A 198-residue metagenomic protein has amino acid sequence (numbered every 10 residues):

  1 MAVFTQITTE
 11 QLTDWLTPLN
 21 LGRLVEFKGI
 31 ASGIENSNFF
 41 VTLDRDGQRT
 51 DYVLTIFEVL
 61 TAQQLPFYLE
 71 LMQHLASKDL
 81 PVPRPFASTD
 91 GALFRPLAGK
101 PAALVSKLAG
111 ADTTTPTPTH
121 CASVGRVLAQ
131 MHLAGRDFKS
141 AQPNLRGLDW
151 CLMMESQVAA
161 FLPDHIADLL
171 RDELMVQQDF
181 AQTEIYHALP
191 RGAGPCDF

Functional and structural regions predicted by a protein language model:
M1-K28: Regulatory N- and C-terminal appendages and interdomain linkers associated with kinase/kinase-like NTP transferase
T8, L12, I34-S37, Y68: Short N-terminal amphipathic alpha-helix/helix-capping patch enriched in small hydrophobics with frequent Ser/Thr
T8-P18, K139-A141, L152-D197: An alpha-helical support segment within catalytic cores of ATP-dependent transferases
V25-K28, S37-F40, M72: Short secondary-structure capping/turn segments at boundaries of alpha-helices and beta-strands
K28-G29, A87-S88, P143: Proline- and acidic/polar-enriched loop/turn elements at helix boundaries
A31-L54, P85-F86, Q178-F198: Active-site acidic catalytic loop and adjacent metal/ATP-binding pocket of ATP-dependent phosphoryl transfer enzymes
D44-S140: ATP-binding pocket architecture of kinase catalytic cores
R146-L148: Terminal low-complexity/disordered tails
